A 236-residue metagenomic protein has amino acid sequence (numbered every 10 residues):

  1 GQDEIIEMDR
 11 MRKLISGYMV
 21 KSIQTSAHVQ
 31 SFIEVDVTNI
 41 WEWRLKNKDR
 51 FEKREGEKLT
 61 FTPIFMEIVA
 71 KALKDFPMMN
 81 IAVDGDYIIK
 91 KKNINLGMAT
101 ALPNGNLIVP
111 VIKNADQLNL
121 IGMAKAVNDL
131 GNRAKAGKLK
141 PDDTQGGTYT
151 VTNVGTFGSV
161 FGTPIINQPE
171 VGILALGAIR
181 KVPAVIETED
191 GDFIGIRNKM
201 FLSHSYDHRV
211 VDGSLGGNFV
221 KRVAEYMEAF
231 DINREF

Functional and structural regions predicted by a protein language model:
G1-F236: C-terminal catalytic/motor cores of large multi-domain enzyme assemblies
